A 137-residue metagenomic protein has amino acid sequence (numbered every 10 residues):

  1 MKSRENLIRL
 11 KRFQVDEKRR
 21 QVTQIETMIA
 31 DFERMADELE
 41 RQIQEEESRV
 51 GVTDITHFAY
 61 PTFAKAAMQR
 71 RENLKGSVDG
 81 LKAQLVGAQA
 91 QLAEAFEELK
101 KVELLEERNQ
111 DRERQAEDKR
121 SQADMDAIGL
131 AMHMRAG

Functional and structural regions predicted by a protein language model:
M1-G137: Charge-rich amphipathic alpha-helical interaction elements
